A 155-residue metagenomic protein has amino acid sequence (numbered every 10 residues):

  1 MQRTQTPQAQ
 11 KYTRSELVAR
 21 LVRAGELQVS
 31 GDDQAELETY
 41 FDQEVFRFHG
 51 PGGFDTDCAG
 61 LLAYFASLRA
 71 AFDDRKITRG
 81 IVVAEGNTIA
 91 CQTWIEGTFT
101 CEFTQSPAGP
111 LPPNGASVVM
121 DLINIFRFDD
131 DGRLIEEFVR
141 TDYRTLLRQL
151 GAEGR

Functional and structural regions predicted by a protein language model:
M1-R155: C-terminal and inter-domain tail/linker signature
